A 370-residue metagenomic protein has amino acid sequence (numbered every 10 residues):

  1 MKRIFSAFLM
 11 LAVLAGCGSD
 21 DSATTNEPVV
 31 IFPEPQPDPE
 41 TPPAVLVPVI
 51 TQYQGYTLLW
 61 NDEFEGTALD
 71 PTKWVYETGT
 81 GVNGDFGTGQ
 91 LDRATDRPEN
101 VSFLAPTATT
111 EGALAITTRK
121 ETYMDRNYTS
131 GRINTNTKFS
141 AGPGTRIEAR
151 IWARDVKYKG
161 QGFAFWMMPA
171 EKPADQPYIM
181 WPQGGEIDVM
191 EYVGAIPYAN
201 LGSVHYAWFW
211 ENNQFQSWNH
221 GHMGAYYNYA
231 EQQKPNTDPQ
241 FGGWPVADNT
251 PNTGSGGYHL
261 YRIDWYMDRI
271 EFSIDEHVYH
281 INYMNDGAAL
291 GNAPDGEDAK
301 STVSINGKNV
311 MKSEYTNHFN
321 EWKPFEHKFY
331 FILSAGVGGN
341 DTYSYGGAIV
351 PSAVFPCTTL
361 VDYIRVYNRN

Functional and structural regions predicted by a protein language model:
R3-A7, V13-T51: Bacterial Sec-dependent N-terminal signal peptides
F32-N370: GH16 jelly-roll
